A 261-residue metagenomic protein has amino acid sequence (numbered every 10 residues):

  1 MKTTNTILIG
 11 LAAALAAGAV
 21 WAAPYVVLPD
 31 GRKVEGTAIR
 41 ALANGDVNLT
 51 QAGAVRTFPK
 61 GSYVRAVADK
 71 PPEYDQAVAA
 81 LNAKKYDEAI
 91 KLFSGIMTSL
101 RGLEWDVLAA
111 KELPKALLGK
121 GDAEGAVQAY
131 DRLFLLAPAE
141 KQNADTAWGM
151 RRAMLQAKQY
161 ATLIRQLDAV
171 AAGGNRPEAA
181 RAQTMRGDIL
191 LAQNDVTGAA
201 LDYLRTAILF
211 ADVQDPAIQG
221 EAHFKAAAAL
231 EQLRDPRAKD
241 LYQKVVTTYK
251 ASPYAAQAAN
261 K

Functional and structural regions predicted by a protein language model:
M1-L11: Bacterial N-terminal signal peptides that target proteins for export
V20-P138, A147-R152, Q156, T184-M185 (+3 more regions): Compositionally biased alpha-helical segments
R56, M97-L108, F134-D145, V170-A180 (+2 more regions): Short solvent-exposed coil/turn linkers within tandem alpha-helical repeat scaffolds
E88, G125, T162, G198-A199 (+2 more regions): Alpha-helical positions within canonical tetratricopeptide repeat
T162-T206: Flexible, glycine-rich surface segments
